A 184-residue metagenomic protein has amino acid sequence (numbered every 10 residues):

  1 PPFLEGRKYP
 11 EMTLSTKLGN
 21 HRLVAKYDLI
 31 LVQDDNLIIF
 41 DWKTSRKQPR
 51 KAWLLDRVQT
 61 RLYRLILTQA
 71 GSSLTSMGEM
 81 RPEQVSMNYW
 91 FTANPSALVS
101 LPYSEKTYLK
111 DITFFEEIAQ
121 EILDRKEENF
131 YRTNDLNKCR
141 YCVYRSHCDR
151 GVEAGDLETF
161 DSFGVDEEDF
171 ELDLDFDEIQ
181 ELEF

Functional and structural regions predicted by a protein language model:
P1-P10: A non-catalytic, helix-rich entry segment at domain boundaries
M12-E117: Mg2+/Mn2+-dependent nuclease catalytic core
K106-V143: Polybasic (Lys/Arg-rich)
K126-R132, V152-G155, F160: Basic, low-complexity terminal or inter-domain segments flanking catalytic cores
R145, G151: Cys/His-rich metal-chelating microdomains
D156-F184: Acidic, low-complexity intrinsically disordered tails
